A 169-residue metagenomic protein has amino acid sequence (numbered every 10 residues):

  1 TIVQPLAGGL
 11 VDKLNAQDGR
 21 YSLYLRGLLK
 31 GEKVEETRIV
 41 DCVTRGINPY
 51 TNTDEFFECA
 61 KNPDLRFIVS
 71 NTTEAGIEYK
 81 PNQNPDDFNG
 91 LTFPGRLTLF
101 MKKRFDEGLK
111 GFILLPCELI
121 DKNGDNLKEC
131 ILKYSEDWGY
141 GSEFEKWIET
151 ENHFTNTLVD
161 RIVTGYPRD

Functional and structural regions predicted by a protein language model:
T1-D169: Substrate/ligand-engaging "lid" and interaction regions
